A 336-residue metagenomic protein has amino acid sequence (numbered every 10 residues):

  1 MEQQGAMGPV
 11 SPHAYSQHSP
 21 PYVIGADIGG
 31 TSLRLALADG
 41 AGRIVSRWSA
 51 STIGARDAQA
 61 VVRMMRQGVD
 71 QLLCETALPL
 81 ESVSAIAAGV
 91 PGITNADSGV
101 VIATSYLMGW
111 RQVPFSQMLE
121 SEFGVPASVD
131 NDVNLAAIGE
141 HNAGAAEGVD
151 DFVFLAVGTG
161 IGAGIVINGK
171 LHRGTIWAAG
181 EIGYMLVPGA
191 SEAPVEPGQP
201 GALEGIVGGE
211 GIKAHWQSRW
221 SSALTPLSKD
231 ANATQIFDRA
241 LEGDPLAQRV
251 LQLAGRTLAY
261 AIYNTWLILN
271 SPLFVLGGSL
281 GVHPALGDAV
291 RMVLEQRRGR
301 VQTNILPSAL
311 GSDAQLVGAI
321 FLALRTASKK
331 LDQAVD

Functional and structural regions predicted by a protein language model:
M1-A85, T94-S98, S121-V125, G139-V149 (+1 more regions): ATP-binding/phosphotransfer module of carbohydrate and carboxylate kinases, centering on a glycine-rich
R43-I44, V101, L171-H172: Hydrophobic "anchor" residues
W48-A50, S105, T175: Short hydrophobic alpha-helix segments
T52-I53, G109-W110, A179-E181: A short acidic/small-residue loop/turn micro-motif
G99-G109: A charged helix-plus-loop insertion that forms the helical arch/lid used to bind and gate nucleic-acid substrates
A127-N131: General beta-strand structural signal in soluble alpha/beta enzymes
V149-I206: Glycine-rich phosphate-binding loop of actin/hexokinase-like ATP-binding domains
